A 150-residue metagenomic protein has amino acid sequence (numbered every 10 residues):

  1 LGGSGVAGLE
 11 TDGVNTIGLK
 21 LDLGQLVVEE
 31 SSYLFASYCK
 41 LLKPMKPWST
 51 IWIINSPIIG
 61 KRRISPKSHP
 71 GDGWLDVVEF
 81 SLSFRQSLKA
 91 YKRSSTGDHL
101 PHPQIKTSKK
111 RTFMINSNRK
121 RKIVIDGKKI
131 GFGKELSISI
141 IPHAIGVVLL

Functional and structural regions predicted by a protein language model:
L1-I59, R63-P66, G71, Q104 (+1 more regions): Catalytic core of DAGKc-family lipid kinases
V6, V14, V27-V28, V77-V78 (+2 more regions): Extended aliphatic helical segments
L21-L23, W74, K120-K122: Exposed beta-strand and adjacent loop surfaces of beta-rich binding modules that mediate intermolecular recognition
D22-G24, V77, F113: Well-ordered beta-strand positions enriched in small/hydrophobic/aromatic, beta-favoring residues
I54-I58, L75-V78, L82-S83: Catalytic-core "active-site belt" of small-molecule-metabolizing enzymes, emphasizing His/Asp/Glu-rich regions
E79-L150: ATP/nucleoside-binding phosphotransfer catalytic cores, i.e., glycine-rich phosphate-binding loops
